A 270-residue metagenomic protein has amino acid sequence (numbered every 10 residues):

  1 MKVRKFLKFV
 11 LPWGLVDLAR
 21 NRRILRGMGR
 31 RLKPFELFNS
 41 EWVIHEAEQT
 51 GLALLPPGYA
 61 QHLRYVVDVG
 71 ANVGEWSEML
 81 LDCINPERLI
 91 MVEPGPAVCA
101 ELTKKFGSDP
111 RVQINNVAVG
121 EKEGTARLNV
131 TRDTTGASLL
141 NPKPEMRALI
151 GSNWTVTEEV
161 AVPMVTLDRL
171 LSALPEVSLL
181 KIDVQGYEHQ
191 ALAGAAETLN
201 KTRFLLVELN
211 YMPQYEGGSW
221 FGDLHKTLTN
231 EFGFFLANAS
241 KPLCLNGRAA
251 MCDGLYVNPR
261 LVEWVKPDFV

Functional and structural regions predicted by a protein language model:
K2-V270: Phosphate/nucleotide-binding beta-alpha loop and adjacent structural elements of enzyme active sites
